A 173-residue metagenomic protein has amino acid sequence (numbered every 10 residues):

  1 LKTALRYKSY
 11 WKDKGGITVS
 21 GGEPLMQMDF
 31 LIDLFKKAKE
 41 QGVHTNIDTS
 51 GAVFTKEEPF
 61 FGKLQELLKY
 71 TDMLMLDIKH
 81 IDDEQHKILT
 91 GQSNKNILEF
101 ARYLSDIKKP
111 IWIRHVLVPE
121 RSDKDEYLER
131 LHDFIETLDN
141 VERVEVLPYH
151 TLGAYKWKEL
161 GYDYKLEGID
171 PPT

Functional and structural regions predicted by a protein language model:
K2-L152: Conserved AdoMet/S-adenosylmethionine-binding subsite of the radical SAM
D133-E136, E142, K158-T173: A structural motif corresponding to the C-terminal lobe/cap of the Radical SAM core domain
